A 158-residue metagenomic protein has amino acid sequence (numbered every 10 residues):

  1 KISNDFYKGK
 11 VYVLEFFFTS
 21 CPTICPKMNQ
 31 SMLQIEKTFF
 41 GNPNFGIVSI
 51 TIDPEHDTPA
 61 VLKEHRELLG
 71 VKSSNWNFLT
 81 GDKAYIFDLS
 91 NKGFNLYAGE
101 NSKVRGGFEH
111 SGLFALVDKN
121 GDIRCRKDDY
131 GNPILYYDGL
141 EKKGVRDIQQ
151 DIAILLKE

Functional and structural regions predicted by a protein language model:
K1, P26, Q30-N42, D138 (+1 more regions): Intrinsically disordered, low-complexity terminal tails/loops enriched in metal-binding residues
I2-M32, I47-V48: Short active-site neighborhood of thiol/selenol oxidoreductases, capturing the structured segment around
K10, F18, I24-M28, E55 (+5 more regions): Solvent-exposed, acidic/flexible segments
Y12-E15, I47-T51, L113-L116, R126: Soluble periplasmic/extracytoplasmic beta-strand elements of cell-envelope proteins
L14, F18, I50-I52, W76 (+1 more regions): Second-shell loop/turn segments in exported
N29-L89: Structural microenvironment flanking redox-active thiols in thiol-disulfide oxidoreductases
W76, F87, F94-G99, F108-A115: Structural micro-motif
S102-E158: Thiol-/selenol-based redox modules, centered on thioredoxin-like and closely related oxidoreductase domains
